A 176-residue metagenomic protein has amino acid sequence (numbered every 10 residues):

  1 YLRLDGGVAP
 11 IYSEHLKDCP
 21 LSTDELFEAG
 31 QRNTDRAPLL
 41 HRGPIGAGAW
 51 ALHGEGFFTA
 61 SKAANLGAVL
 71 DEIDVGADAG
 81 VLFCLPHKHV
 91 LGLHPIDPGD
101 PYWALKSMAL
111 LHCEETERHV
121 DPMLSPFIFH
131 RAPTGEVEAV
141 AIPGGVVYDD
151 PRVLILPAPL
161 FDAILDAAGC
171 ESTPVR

Functional and structural regions predicted by a protein language model:
Y1-S61: Charged, alpha-helical interface segments at or near domain boundaries
S22-L26, S61-N65, D100-S107: Short amphipathic alpha-helical segments
L26-N33, V69-E72, A167: Residues that form generic nucleotide/phosphate-binding pockets
G46-A47, D74-G76: Generic structural signal for short, solvent-exposed loop/turn connectors between secondary structure elements
T59-D74: Short amphipathic alpha-helix segments
A77-R176: C-terminal structured domains
